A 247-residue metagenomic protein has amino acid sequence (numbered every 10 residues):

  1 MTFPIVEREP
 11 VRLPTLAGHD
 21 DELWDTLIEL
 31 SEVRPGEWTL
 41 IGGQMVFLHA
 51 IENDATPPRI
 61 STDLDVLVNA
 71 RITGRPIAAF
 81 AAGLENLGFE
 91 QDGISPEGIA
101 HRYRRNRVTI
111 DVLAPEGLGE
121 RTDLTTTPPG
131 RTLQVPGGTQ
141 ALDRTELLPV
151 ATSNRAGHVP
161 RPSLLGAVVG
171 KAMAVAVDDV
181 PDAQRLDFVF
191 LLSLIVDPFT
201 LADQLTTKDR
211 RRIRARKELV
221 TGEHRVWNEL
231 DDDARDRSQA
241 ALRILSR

Functional and structural regions predicted by a protein language model:
M1-R247: Compositionally biased terminal segments of proteins
